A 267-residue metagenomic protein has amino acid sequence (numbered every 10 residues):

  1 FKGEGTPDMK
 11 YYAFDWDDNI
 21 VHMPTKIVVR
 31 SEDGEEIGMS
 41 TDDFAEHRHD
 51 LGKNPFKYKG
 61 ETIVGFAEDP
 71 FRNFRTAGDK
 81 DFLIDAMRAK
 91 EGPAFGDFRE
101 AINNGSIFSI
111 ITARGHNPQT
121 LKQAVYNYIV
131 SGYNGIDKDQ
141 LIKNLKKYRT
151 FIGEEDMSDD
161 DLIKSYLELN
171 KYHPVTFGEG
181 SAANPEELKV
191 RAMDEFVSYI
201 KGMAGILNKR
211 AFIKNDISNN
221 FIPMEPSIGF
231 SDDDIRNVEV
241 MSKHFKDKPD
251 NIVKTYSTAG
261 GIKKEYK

Functional and structural regions predicted by a protein language model:
E4-A183: Alpha-helical substrate-recognition element adjacent to the catalytic core
P7-Y12, K189-I235: Conserved Lys-Pro-Asp/Glu-containing loop-to-beta segment of HAD-superfamily phosphomonoesterases, centered on
I107-S109, G229, K254: A structural signal for isolated positions on well-ordered beta-strands in alpha/beta enzyme cores
Y133-I136, K246-I252: Short helix-capping segments at alpha-helix termini
D156-L167, F212-P223, V253-Y256: Acidic, divalent-metal-binding catalytic cores of TOPRIM and closely related two-metal-ion phosphodiester/pyrophosphate
E225, E239-V240, D250-K267: C-terminal accessory extensions appended to soluble enzyme cores
D233-F245: Acidic, divalent-metal-coordinating active-site segment for phosphoryl/phosphodiester hydrolysis, typified by short
